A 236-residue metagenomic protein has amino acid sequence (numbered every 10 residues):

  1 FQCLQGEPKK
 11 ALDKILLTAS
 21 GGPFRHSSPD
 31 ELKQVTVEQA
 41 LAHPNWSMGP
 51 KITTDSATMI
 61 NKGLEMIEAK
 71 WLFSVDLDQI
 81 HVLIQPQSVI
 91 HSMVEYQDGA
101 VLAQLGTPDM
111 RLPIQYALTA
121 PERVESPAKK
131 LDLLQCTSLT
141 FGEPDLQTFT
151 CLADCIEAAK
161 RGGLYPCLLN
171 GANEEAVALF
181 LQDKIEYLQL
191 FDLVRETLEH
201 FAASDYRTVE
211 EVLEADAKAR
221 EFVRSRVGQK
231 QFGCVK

Functional and structural regions predicted by a protein language model:
F1-K236: Catalytic, metal-anchored helix/loop core of enzyme active sites in primary metabolism
